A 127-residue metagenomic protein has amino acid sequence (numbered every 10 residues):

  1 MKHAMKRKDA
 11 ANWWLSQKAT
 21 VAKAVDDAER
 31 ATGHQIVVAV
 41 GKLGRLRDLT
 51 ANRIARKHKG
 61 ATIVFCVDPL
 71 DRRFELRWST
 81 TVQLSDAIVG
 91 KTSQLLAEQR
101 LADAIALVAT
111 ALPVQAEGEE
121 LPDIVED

Functional and structural regions predicted by a protein language model:
M1-T62, P69-D127: A structural boundary signal for the start of the first folded domain, especially the loop/turn and N-capping region
